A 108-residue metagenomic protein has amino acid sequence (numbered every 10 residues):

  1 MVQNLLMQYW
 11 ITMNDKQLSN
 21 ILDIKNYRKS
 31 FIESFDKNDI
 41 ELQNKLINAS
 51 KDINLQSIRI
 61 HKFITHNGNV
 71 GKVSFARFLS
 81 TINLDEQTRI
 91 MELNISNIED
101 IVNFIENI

Functional and structural regions predicted by a protein language model:
V2-L6, L46-V70, L79-Q87, I95-N97 (+1 more regions): Extended, structured, electrostatic nucleic-acid-contact surfaces
L6-H66: Long, highly charged, low-complexity intrinsically disordered interaction regions that mediate electrostatic DNA/RNA
V73: Key DNA-contact positions within bacterial/archaeal DNA-binding proteins
E92: Basic, nucleic-acid-binding surfaces and adjacent catalytic neighborhoods in DNA/RNA-processing proteins
